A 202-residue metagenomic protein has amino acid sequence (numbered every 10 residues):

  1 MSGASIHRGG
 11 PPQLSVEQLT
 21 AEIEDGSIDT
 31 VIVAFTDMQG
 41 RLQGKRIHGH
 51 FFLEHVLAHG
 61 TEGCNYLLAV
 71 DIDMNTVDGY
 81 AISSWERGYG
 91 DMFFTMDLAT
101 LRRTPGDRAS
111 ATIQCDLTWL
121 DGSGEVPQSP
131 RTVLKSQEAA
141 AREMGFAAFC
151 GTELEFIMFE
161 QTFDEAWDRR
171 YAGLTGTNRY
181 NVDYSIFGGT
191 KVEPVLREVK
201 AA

Functional and structural regions predicted by a protein language model:
M1-A202: ATP/Mg2+-dependent ligation/transfer catalytic cores
